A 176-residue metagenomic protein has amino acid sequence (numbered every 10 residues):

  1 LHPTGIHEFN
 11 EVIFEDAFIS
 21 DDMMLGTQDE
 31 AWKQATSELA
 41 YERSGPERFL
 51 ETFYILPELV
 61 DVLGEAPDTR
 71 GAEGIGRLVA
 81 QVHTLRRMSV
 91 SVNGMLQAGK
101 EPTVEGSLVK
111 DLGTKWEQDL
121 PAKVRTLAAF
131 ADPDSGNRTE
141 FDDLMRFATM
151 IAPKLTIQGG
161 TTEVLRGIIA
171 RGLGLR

Functional and structural regions predicted by a protein language model:
L1-R86, L155: Glycine-rich beta->alpha junctions and the first turn(s) of the following alpha-helix
E15, W32-A40, R87-S91, M95 (+2 more regions): Short acidic (Asp/Glu) and glycine-rich catalytic loops that position anionic groups and cofactors
D29-F49, A128-R176: Glycine-rich phosphate/cofactor-binding loops in nucleotide/flavin-utilizing enzymes
E38, E58-V62, S91, M95 (+2 more regions): Generic, well-ordered alpha-helical scaffold segments in large soluble proteins
T69-A72, H83-E140: C-terminal helix-coil-helix/basic helical segment that borders enzyme active sites and/or dimer interfaces and provides
